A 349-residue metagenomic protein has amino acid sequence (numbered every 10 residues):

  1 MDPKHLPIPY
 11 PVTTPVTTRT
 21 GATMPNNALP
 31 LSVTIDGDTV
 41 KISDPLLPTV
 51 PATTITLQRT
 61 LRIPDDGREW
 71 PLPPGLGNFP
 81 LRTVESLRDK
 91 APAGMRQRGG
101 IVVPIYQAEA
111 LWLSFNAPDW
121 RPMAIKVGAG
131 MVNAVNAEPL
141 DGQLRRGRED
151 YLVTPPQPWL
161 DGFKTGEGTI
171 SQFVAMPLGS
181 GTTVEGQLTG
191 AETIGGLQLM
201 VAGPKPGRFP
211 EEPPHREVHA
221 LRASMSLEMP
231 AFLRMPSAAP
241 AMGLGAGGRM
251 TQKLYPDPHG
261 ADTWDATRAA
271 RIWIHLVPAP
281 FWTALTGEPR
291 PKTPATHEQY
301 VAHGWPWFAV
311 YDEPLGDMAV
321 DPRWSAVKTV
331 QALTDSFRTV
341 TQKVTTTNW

Functional and structural regions predicted by a protein language model:
D2-W349: Intrinsically disordered, low-complexity segments enriched in small/polar residues
